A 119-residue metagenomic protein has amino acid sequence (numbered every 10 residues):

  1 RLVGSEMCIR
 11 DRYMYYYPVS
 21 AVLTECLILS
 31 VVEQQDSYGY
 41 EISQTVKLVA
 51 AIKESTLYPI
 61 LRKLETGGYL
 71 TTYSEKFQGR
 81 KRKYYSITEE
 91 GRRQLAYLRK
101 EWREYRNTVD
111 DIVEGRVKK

Functional and structural regions predicted by a protein language model:
L2-I9: Short, small-residue-biased leader/transition segments that mark boundaries at the very start of proteins
R10-S20, L98, T108: Intrinsically disordered, low-complexity serine/threonine- and proline-rich regulatory segments
Y15-Y58: N-terminal helix-turn-helix DNA-binding core of bacterial DNA-binding proteins
L61-K63: Short, hydrophobic-biased segments on the C-terminal half of alpha helices that form "recognition helices"
G67-K81, S86: Beta-hairpin "wing" of winged helix-turn-helix
A96-K119: Amphipathic alpha-helical dimerization/coiled-coil segments that flank or bridge DNA-binding/regulatory modules
